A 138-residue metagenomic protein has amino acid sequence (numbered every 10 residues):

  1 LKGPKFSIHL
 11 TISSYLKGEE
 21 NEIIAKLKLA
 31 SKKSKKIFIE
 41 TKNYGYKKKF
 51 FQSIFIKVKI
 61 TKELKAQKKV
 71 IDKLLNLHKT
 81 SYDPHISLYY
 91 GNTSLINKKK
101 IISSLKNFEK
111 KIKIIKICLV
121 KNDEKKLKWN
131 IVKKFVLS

Functional and structural regions predicted by a protein language model:
L1-S138: Histidine-dependent nucleotide/RNA phosphoesterase domain, centered on the 2H-phosphoesterase fold with its duplicated
